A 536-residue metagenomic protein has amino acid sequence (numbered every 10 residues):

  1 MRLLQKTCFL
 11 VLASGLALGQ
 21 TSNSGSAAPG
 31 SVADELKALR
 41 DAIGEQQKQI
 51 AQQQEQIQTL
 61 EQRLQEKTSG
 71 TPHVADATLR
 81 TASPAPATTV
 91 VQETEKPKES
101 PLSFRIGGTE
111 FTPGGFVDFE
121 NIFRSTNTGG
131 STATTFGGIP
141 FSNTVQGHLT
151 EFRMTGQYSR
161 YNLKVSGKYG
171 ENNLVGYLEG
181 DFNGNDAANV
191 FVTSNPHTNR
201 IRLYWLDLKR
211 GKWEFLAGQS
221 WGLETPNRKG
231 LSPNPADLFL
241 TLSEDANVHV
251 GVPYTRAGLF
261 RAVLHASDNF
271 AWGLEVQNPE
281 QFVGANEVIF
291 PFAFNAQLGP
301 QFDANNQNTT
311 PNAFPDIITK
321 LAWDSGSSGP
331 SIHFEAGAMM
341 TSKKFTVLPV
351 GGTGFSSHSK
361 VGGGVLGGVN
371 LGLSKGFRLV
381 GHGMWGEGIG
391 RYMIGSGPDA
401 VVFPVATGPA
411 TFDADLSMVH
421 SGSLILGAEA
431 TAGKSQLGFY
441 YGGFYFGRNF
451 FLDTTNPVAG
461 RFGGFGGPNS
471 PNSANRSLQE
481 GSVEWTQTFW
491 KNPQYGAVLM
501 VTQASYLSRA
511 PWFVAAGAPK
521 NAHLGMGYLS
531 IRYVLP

Functional and structural regions predicted by a protein language model:
M1-C8: Bacterial N-terminal signal peptides that target proteins for export
Q20-G130: N-terminal periplasmic/intermembrane-space "pro-region" immediately following the signal or transit peptide
E99-V288, A313-S328, N370-G376, V380-R391: Outer membrane beta-barrel
G115-F123, L178-F182, A217-W221, L274-N278 (+9 more regions): Transmembrane beta-barrel strands of outer-membrane/channel proteins
N127-S131, A187-H197, R228-P235, V283-N305 (+6 more regions): Outer-membrane beta-barrel translocator domains and adjoining extracellular loop/strand segments of Gram-negative
T150-G156, P196-T198, V250-Y254, T309-F314 (+4 more regions): Short sequence motifs at beta-strands and strand-loop junctions characteristic of Gram-negative outer-membrane
S328-V483: Detector for outer-membrane/organellar transmembrane beta-barrel domains, recognizing the amphipathic beta-strand
A522-P536: Outer-membrane beta-barrel "beta-signal"
